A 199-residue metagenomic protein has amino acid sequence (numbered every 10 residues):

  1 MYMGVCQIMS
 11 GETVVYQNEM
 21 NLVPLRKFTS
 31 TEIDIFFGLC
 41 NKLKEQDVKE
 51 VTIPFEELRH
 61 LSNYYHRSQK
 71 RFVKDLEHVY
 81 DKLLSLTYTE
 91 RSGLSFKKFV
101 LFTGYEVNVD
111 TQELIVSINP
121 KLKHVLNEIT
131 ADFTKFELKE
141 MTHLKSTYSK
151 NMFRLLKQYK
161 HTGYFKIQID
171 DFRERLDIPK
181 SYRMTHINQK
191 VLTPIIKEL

Functional and structural regions predicted by a protein language model:
M1-E198: Charged, alpha-helix-forming regions
